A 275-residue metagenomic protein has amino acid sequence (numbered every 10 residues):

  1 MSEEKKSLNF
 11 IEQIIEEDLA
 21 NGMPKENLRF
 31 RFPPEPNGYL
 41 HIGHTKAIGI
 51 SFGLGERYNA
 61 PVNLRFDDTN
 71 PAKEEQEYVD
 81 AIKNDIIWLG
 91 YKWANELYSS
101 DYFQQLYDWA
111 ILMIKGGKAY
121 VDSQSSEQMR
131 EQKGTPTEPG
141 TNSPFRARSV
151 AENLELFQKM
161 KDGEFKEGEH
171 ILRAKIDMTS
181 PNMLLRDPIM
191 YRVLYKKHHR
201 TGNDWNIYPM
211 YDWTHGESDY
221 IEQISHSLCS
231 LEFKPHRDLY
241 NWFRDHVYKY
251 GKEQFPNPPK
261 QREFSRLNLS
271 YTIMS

Functional and structural regions predicted by a protein language model:
S2-E3, H44, W93: Non-catalytic interaction-recognition regions
S7-K83, H199-S230: N-terminal catalytic cores of NTP/NDP-binding nucleotidyl/phosphoryl-transfer enzymes
I11, Y78, Q105, W109 (+1 more regions): General structural feature for long, well-ordered alpha-helical segments within catalytic domains of soluble enzymes
L19-A20, E56, I87, I114 (+1 more regions): Short polybasic/polar patches that bind polyanions
K25-N27, N59-P61, W93, E169 (+1 more regions): Short secondary-structure junction motifs
L64, D68-N70, Q76, Y98 (+2 more regions): Active-site cores that bind ATP or allylic diphosphates and position pyrophosphate for catalysis
Y78-F103, W109-L112, G117-Y120: A glycine-rich helix N-cap at a beta->alpha junction
